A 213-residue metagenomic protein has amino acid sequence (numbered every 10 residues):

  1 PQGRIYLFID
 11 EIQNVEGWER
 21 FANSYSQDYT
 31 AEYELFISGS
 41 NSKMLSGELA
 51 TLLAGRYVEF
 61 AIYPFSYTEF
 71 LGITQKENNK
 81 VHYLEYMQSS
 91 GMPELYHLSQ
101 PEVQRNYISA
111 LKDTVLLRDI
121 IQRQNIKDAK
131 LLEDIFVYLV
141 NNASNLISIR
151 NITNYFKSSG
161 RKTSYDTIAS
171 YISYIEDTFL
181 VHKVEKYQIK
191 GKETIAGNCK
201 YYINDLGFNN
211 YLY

Functional and structural regions predicted by a protein language model:
Q2-W18: Conserved P-loop NTPase "ATPase switch" module shared by AAA+ and STAND
G3-Y6, T30-I37, S164: Loop/turn-to-beta-strand initiation segments
F8-D10, E34-S40, A61: Structural recognition of the conserved hydrophobic beta-strand(s) that form the central parallel beta-sheet of P-loop
D10, S38, F70, S90 (+2 more regions): Conserved RecA-like P-loop NTPase ATPase core
Q13-G17, M44, F208: Residues immediately C-terminal
E19-I37, A50-T51: Conserved catalytic/switch belt of AAA+ P-loop NTPases
S40-S42, S46-L146, R150: Interdomain motor-coupling "hinge/lid" segment immediately C-terminal to the ATP-binding subdomain of NTP-driven enzymes
P101-Y213: Accessory nucleic acid-recognition modules appended to NTPase machines
